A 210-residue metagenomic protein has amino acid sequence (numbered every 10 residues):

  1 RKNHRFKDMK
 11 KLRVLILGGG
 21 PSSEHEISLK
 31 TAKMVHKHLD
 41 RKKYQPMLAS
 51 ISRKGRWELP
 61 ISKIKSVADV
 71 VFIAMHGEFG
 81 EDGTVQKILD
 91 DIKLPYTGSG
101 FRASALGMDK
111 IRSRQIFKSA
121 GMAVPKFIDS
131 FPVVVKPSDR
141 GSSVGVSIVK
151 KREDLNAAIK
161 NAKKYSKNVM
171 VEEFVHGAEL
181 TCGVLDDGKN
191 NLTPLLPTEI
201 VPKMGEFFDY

Functional and structural regions predicted by a protein language model:
K2-N3: Polybasic, lysine-rich low-complexity intrinsically disordered segments
F6-R102, L106-R112: ATP-binding N-terminal substructure of ATP-dependent carboxylate-amine bond-forming enzymes
L12, Y44, L94, M122-P125 (+2 more regions): A structural micro-motif
G77, S143, V201-K203: Glycine-rich phosphate/pyrophosphate-binding beta-alpha loops
E78, P137-S138, E172-F174: Short Gly/Pro-enriched turn/cap motifs at secondary-structure boundaries
Q86, D90-V146: A conserved helix-loop-beta module that forms one wall/lid of the active-site cleft in ATP-utilizing catalytic domains
K150-Y210: Phosphate-binding site of ATP-dependent enzymes
